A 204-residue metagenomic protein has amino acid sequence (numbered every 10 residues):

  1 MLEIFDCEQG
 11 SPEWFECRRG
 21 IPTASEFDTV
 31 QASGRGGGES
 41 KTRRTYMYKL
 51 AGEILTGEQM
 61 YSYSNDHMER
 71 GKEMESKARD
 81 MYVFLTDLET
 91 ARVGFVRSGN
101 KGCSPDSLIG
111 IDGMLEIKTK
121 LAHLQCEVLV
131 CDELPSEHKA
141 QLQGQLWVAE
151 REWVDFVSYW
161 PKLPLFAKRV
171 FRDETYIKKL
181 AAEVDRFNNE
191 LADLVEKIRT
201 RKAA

Functional and structural regions predicted by a protein language model:
M1-E73, A203-A204: Charged, glycine-rich intrinsically disordered N-terminal tails and low-complexity linkers that flank
M1-L2, G38, K77-D80, V154-V157: Intrinsically disordered, low-complexity boundary segments flanking structured domains
T45-M47, M81, T175: Intrinsically disordered, low-complexity N-terminal regions enriched in serine/proline/glycine with scattered basic
Y48, R79, L142: Generic structural marker for isolated residues within well-ordered, non-membrane alpha-helices of soluble domains
D66-T90: Acidic-basic catalytic patches of nuclease active cores, encompassing PD-(D/E)XK and other metal-cofactor nuclease
T86-P105, I109-L194: Nucleic-acid nuclease catalytic cores
L191-A204: C-terminal domain-closing interface element
